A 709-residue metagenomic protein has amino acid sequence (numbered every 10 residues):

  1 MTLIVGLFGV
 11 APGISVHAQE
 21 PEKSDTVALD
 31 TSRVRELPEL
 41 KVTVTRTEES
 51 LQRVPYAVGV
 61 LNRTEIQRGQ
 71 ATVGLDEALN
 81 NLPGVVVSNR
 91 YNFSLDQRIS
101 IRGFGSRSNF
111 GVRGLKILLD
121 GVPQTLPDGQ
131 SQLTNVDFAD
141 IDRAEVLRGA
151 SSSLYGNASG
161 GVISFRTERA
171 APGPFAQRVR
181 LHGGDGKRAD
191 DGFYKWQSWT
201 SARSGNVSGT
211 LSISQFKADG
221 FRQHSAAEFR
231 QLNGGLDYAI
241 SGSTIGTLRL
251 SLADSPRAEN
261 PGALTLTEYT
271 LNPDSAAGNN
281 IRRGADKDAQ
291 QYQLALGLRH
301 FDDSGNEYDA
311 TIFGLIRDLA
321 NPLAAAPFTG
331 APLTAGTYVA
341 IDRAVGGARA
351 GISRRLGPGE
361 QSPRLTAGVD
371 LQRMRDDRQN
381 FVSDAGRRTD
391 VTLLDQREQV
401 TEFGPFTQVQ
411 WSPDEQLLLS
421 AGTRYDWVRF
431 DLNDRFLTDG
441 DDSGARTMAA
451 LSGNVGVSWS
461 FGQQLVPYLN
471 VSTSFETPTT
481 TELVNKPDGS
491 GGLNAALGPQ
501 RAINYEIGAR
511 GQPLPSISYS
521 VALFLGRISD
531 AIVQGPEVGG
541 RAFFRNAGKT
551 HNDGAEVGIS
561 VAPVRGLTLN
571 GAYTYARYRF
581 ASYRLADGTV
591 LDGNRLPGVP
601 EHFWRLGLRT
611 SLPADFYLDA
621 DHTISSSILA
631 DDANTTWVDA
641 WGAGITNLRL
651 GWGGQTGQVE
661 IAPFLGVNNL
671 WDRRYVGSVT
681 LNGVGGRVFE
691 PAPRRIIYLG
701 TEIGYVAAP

Functional and structural regions predicted by a protein language model:
L75-A78, R98-R102, L115-D120, Q132-D137 (+3 more regions): N-terminal periplasmic accessory domains that precede and gate Gram-negative outer-membrane beta-barrel machines
G114-L115, V122-R148, G234, A496: Short acidic/polar hinge/loop motifs at secondary-structure boundaries that mediate gating or recognition
A150-S152, V162, T167-A202, S212-I213 (+2 more regions): Short strand-turn segments of transmembrane beta-barrel domains in outer membranes, especially the first one or two
D190-N260, D286-D303, Q410-W411, L417 (+1 more regions): Transmembrane beta-barrel wall of Gram-negative outer-membrane proteins
S201, A239, T407-V409, L469 (+1 more regions): Conserved C-terminal beta-signal and adjacent last beta-strands/turns of outer-membrane beta-barrel proteins
S243-A253, D288-L437, S458-S460, I517-L523 (+3 more regions): Face-selective signature of the C-terminal outer-membrane beta-barrel domain
R299, E307-A325, S460, V466-S472 (+4 more regions): Membrane-embedded beta-barrel scaffold of Gram-negative outer-membrane proteins
S353-R355, L419, V428, F524-R527 (+2 more regions): Gram-negative outer-membrane beta-barrel transporters
